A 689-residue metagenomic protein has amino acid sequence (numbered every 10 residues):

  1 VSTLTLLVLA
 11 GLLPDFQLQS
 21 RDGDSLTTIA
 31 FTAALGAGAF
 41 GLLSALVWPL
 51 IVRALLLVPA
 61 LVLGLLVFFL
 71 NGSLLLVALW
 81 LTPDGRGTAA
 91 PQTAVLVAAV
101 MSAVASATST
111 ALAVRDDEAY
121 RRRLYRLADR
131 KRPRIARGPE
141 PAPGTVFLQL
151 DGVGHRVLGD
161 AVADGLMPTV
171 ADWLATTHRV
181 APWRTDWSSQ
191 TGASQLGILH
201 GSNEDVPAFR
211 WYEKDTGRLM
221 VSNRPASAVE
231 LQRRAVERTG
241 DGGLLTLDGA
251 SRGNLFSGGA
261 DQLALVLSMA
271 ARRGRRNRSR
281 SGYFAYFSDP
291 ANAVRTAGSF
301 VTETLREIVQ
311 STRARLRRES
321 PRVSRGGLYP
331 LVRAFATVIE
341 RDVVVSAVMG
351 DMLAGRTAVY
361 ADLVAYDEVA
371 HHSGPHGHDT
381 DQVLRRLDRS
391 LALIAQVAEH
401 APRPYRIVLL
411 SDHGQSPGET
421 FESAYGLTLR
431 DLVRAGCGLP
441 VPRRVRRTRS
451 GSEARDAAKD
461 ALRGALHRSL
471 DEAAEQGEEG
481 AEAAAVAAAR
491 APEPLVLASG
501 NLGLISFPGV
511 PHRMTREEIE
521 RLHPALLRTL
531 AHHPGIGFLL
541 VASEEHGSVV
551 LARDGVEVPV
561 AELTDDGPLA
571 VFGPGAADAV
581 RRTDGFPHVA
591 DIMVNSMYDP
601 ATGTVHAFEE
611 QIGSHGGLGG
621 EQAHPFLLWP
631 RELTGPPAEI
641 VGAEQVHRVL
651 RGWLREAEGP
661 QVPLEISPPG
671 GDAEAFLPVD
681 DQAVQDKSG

Functional and structural regions predicted by a protein language model:
V1-L96, A107-D116: Juxtamembrane/disordered regions of integral membrane proteins
V114-A119, G201-G374, N501-F507, H512-R513 (+5 more regions): His/Asp/Glu-rich, glycine-adjacent segments that coordinate divalent cations and/or stabilize oxyanion chemistry on
Y120-H178, S423-A424: Active-site-proximal N-terminal segment of extracellular/periplasmic enzymes that hydrolyze or transfer
K131, D172-D186, R389-L391, H413-G464: Catalytic or ion-translocation cores adjacent to nucleophile or general acid/base/metal-coordination motifs in diverse
D160-G197, G201-V206: Short, structured active-site-proximal loop/turn typified by the sulfatase FGly-forming signature C/S-X-P-X-R
N223, A228-E230, R234-D241, D248 (+6 more regions): Active-site neighborhoods of enzymes that stabilize oxyanions during catalysis
V338-I339, V343, D351, V359 (+3 more regions): A long, amphipathic alpha-helix that forms part of the scaffold/cap immediately adjacent to metal-dependent active
D388-G426, S548-A552, E557: Metal-dependent active-site segment of extracytoplasmic phospho-/sulfohydrolases and closely related
